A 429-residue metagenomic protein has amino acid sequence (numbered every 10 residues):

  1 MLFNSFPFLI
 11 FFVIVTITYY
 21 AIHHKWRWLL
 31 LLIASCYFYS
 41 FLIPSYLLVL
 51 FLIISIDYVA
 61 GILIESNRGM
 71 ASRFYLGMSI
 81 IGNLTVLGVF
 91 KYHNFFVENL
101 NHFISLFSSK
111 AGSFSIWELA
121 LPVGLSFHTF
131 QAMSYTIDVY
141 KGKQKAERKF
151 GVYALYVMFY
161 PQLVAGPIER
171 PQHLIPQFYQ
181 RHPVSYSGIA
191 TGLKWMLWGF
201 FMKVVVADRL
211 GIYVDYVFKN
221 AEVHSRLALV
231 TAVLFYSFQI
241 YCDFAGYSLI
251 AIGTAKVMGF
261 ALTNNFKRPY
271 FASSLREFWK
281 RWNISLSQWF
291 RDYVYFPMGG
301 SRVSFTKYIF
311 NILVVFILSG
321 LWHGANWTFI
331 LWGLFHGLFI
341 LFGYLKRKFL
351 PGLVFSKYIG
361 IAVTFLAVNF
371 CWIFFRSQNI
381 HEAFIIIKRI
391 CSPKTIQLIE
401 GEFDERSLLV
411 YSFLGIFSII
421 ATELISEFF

Functional and structural regions predicted by a protein language model:
M1-S418, T422, S426-E427: Membrane-embedded transmembrane alpha-helical bundles that form the catalytic cores of multi-pass lipid-modifying
